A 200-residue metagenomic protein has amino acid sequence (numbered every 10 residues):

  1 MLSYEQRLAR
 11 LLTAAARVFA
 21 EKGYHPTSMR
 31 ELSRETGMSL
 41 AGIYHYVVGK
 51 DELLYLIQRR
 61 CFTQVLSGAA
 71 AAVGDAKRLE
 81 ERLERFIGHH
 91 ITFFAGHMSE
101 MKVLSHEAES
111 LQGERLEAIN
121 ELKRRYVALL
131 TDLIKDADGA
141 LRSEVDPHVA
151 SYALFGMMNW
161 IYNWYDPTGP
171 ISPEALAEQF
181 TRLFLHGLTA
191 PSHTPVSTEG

Functional and structural regions predicted by a protein language model:
R10, A14, V18-E52, L56: Helix-turn-helix
A14-V18, F93, M157: Short amphipathic alpha-helical elements of helix-turn-helix/winged-helix folds
K50, I57, C61, V65 (+5 more regions): Hydrophobic/aromatic residues within well-ordered alpha-helical segments
R60-L66, G113-G139, H148-Y152, A175-E178: Amphipathic alpha-helical packing segments from all-alpha helical-bundle domains
A70-G96, A150-L154: Hydrophobic alpha-helical connector segments
T92, A128-D136, F155-M157, N163 (+1 more regions): C-terminal peripheral helix-coil segments that are non-catalytic and often amphipathic
A95-E114, N163: Amphipathic alpha-helical segments used for helix-helix packing
K102-S105, R142-E144, P195-S197: Short, hydrophobic secondary-structure boundary micro-motifs
